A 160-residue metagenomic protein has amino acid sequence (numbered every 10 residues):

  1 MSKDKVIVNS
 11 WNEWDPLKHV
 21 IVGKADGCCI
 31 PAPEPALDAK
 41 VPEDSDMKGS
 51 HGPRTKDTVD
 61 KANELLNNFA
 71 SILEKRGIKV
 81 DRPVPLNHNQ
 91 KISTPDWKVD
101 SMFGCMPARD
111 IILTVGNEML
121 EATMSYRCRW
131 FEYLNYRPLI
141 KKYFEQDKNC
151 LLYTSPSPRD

Functional and structural regions predicted by a protein language model:
M1-S155, R159: The feature marks the mature, well-folded catalytic cores of soluble enzymes
